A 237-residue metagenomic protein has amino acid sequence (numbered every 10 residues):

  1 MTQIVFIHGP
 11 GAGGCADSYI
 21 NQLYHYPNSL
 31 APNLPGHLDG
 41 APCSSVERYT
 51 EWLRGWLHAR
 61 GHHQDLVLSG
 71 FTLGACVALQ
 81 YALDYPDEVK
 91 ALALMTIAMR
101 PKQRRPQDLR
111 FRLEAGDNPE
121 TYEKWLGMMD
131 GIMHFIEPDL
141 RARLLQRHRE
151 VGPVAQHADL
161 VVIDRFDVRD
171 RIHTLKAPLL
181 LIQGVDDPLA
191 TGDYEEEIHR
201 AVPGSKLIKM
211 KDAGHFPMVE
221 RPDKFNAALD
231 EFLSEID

Functional and structural regions predicted by a protein language model:
M1-A41: Conserved HGGG/HGGXW glycine-rich cap/lid loop of the alpha/beta-hydrolase fold
A41, M210-N226: Catalytic histidine-centered segment of alpha/beta-hydrolase-like enzymes
R48-D65: Conserved acidic catalytic loop of the alpha/beta-hydrolase fold
G70-G74, A78: Gly/Ala-rich beta-loop-alpha elbow adjacent to hydrolase catalytic centers
L79, L83-D84, V89-E120: Flexible "cap/lid" loop of the alpha/beta hydrolase fold
Q103-R105, E120-H173: Conserved alpha/beta-hydrolase catalytic His-Asp/Glu region
L175, L181-Q183, D187: Short beta-strand/loop motif that positions the catalytic acidic residue of the alpha/beta-hydrolase fold
P188-Y194: Conserved alpha/beta-hydrolase "acid-adjacent" motif
